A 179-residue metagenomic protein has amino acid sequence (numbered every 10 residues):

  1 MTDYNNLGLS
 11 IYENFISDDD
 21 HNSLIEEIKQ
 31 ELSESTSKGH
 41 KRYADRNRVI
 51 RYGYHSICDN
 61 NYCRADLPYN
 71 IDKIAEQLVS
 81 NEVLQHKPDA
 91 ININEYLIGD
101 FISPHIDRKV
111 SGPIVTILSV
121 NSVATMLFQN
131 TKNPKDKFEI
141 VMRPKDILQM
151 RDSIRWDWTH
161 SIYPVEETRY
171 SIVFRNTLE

Functional and structural regions predicted by a protein language model:
M1-E179: Non-heme Fe(II) oxygenase metal-center motifs and adjacent flexible, charged/small-residue loops
